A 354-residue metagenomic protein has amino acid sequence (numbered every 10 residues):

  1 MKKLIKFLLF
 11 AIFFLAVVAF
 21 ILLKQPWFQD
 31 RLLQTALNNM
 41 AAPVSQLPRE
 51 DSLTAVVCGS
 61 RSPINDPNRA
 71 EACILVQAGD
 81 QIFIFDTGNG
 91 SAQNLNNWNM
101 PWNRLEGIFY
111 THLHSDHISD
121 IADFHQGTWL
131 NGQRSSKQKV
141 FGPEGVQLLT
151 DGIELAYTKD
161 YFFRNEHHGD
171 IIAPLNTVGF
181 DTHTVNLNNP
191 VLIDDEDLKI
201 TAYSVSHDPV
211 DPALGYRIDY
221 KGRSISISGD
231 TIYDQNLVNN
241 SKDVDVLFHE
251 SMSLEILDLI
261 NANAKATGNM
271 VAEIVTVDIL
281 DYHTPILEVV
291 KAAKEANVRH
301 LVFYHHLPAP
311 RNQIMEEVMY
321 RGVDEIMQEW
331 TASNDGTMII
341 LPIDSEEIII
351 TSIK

Functional and structural regions predicted by a protein language model:
K2-I225, I232, M315-I349: Binuclear metal-dependent hydrolase catalytic cores
K2-L23, G215, S224-S226, I232-D335: Cap/insert and terminal regions of metallo-dependent hydrolase folds
I353-K354: Short, solvent-exposed mixed-charge patches
